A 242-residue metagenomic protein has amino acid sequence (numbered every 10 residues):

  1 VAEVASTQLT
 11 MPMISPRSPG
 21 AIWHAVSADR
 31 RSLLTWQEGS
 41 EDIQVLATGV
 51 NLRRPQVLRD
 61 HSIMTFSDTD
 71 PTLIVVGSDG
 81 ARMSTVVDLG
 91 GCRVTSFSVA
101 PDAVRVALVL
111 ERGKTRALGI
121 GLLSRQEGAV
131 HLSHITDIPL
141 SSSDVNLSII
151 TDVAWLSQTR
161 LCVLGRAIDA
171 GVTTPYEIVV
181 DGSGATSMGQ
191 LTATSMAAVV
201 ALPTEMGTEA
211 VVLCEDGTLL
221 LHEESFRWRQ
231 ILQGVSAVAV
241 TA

Functional and structural regions predicted by a protein language model:
V1-V4, L9-W36: An edge-strand/N-cap motif at the start of beta-rich repeat modules
A5-T7, L46-V50, V87-G91, T136-N146 (+2 more regions): Surface loop/turn motifs at the tips and blade-to-blade linkers of beta-strand repeat domains
Q8-P16, N51-Q56, C92-S98, N146-V153 (+2 more regions): Repeated scaffold domains used in trafficking and secretory/extracellular systems, primarily beta-propellers
A21-W23, I63, V106, L161 (+1 more regions): Hydrophobic beta-strand positions that form the internal "hydrophobic ladder" of WD40/Gbeta-like beta-propeller blades
S27, S67, L108-L110, V163-R166 (+1 more regions): Recurrent small/Gly-Pro-centered beta-turn motifs in extracellular repeat architectures
D29-L34, D70-I74, K114-G121, A170-E177 (+1 more regions): Structural motif
Q37-S40, G77-G80, S124-Q126, V180-S183 (+1 more regions): Short loop/turn segments that connect beta-strands within beta-propeller blades
R59, L156-S157: Residue-level recognition of beta-strand termini and adjacent short loop/turns
